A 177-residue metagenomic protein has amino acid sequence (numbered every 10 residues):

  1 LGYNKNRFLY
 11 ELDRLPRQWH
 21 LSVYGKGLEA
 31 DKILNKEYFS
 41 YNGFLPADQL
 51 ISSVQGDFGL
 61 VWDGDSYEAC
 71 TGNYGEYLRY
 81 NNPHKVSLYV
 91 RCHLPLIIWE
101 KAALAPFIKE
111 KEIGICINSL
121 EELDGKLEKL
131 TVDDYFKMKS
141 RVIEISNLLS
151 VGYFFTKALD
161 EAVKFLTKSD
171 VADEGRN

Functional and structural regions predicted by a protein language model:
L1-S52: Conserved catalytic-core segment of nucleotide-activated headgroup transferases in glycan assembly
L15-P16, V90, K109: Anion (oxyanion) recognition and catalysis
W19, E37-F39, E68, L94 (+1 more regions): A structural micro-motif
Q49-S53, D124-T131: Short amphipathic alpha-helix with an adjacent loop that forms part of the alpha/beta core around
V54-S87, R91-C92, I98-P106: Nucleotide-sugar-dependent
K101-L104, A172-N177: N-terminal pre-catalytic "stem/leader" segment of glycosyltransferase-like enzymes
K111-I117: A short acidic/histidine/glycine-rich donor-binding loop in glycosyltransferase catalytic cores
N118-E121, G125, V132-E174: A charged, aromatic-enriched C-terminal amphipathic alpha-helix characteristic of glycosyltransferases across folds
